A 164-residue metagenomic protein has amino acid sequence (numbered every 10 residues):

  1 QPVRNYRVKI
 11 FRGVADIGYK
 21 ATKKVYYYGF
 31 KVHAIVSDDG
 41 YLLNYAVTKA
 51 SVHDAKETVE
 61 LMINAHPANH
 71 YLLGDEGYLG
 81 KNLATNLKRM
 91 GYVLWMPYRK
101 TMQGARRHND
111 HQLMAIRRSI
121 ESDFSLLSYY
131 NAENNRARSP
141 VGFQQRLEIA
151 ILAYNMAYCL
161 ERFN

Functional and structural regions predicted by a protein language model:
Q1-E76, K81-M90, R99: Polybasic low-complexity intrinsically disordered regions
T22-V25, R138-L147: Structural motif
A34, E121, L152: A residue-level signal for conserved active-site and pocket-lining positions in enzyme catalytic cores
A46-K49, P140-G142, F163-N164: Short alpha-helical "patches" and their helix-cap loops
A55-T58, F124, I149: A general structural signal for well-ordered alpha-helical segments in protein cores
H70-Y71, E76-P140: Helix-centered, glycine/charged polyanion-binding patches within enzymatic domains that contact phosphate-containing
E148-N164: Charged phosphate-binding loop/patch that engages nucleotide di/tri-phosphates or the phosphate backbone of nucleic
